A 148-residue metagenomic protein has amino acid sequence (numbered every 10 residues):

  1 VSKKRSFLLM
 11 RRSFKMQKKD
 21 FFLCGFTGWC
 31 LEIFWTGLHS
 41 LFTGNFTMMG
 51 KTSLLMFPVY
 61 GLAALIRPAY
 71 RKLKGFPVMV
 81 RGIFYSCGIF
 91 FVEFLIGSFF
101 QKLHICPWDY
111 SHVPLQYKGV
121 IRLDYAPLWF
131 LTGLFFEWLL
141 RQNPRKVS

Functional and structural regions predicted by a protein language model:
K3-R5: Polybasic, lysine-rich low-complexity intrinsically disordered segments
L9-S148: Aromatic-rich, lipid-facing transmembrane alpha helices and their immediate juxtamembrane interface loops in integral
